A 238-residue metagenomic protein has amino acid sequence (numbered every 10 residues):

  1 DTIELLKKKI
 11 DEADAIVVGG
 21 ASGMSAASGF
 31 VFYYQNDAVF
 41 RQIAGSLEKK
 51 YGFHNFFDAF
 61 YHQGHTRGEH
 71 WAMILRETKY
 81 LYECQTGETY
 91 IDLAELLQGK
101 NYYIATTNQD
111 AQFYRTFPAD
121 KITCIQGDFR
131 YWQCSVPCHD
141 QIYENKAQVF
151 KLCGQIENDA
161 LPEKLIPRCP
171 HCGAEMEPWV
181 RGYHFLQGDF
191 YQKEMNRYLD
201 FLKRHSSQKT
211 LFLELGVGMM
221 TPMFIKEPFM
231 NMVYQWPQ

Functional and structural regions predicted by a protein language model:
D1-Q238: Conserved catalytic alpha/beta core of Sir2/sirtuin-type deacylases, generalized to analogous enzyme cores that bind
